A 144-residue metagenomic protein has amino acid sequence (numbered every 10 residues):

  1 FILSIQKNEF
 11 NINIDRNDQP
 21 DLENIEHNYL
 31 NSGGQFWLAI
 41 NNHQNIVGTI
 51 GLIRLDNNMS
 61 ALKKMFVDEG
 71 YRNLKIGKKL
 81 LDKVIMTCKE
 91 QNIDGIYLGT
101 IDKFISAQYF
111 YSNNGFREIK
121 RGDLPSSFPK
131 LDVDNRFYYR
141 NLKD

Functional and structural regions predicted by a protein language model:
F1-K63, D68-E69, L81-K83, T87 (+2 more regions): Acetyl-CoA-dependent GNAT
N13, Q91, G99: Residue-level signal for short amphipathic helical patches enriched in basic/charged and nearby hydrophobic residues
I14-D18, M59, I76, I96 (+1 more regions): A short linear-motif detector with a strong N-terminal bias
V67, Q91, D102: Conserved residues at beta->alpha junctions
Y71, K75: Glycine-rich phosphate-binding loop
K79-I96, F110: Conserved acyl-CoA
D94-Y97, I101-I105, Y109-D144: C-terminal "cap" of GNAT-fold acetyltransferases
